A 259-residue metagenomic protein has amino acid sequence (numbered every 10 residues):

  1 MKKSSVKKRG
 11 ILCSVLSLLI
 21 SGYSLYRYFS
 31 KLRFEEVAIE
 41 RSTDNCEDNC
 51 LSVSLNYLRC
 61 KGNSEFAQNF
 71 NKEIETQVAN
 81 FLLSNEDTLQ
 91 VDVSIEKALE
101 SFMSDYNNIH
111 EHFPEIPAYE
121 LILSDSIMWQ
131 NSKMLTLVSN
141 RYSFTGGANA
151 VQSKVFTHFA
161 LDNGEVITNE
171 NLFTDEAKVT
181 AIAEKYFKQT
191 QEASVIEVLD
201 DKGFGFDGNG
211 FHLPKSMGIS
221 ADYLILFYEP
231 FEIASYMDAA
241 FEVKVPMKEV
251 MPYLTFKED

Functional and structural regions predicted by a protein language model:
M1-V6: Short, Lys/Arg-rich N-terminal segment immediately upstream of the first membrane anchor
K7-D259: Compositionally biased intrinsically disordered regions enriched in Thr/Gly
